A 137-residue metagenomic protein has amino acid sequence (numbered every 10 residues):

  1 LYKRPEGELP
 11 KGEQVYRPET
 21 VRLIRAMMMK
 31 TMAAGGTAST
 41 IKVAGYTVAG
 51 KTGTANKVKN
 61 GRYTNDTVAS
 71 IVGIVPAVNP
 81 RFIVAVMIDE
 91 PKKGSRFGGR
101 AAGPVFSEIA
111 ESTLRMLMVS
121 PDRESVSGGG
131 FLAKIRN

Functional and structural regions predicted by a protein language model:
L1-V43, K93-G99, M116-N137: Conserved active-site-proximal loop/helix segments of enzymes involved in bacterial cell-wall and related
I24, K51-G53, V72, V84 (+1 more regions): Residue-level preference for non-acidic, small/hydrophobic
T31, T54-N56, P76-V78, D89-K93: Solvent-exposed loop/turn segments at secondary-structure junctions within structured extracellular/periplasmic domains
A44-P76: Short, Gly/Ser/Thr-enriched beta-strand-loop segments that form substrate-interacting elements of hydrolase/peptidase
I71-V72, P80-R96: Short, well-ordered beta-strand elements
S107-L114, M118: Short amphipathic alpha-helical signal-transduction/dimerization elements
